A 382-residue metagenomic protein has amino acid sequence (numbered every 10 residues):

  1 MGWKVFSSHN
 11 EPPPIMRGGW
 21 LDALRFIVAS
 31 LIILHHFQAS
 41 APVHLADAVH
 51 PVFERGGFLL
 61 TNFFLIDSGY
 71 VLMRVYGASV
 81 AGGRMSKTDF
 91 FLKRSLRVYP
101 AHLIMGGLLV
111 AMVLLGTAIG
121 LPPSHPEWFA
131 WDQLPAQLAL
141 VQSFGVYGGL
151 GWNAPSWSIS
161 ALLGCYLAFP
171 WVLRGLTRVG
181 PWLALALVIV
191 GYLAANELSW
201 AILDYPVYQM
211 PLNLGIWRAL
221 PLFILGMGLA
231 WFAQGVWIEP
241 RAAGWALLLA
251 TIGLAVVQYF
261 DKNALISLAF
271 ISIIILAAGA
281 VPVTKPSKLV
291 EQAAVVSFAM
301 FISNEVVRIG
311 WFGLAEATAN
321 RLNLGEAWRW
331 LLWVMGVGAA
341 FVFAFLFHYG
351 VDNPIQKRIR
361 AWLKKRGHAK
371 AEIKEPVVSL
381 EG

Functional and structural regions predicted by a protein language model:
G2-W20, I27-S30, L34-G57, M73-M85 (+5 more regions): Alpha-helical transmembrane segments in multi-pass integral membrane proteins
A23-L24, A29, S68, Y99-L103 (+1 more regions): Conserved beta-strand->loop/alpha-helix structural units within folded catalytic cores of enzymes with alpha/beta
V28-L31, H35-Q38, D67-S68, M105 (+3 more regions): Membrane-embedded alpha-helical transmembrane segments of multi-pass integral membrane proteins
N62-F64, L220-P221: His/acidic/aromatic-lined binding-pocket segments of jelly-roll/cupin-type domains and related regulatory beta-sandwich
L65-V75: Central hydrophobic cores of alpha-helical transmembrane segments in multi-pass inner-membrane proteins across all
V75, K87, L92, V98-A161 (+3 more regions): Membrane-interface helix-loop-helix regions
P100-I104, L108, G164, L222 (+1 more regions): Hydrophobic alpha-helical transmembrane segments of multipass membrane transporters and ion channels, focusing on
A369-G382: Intrinsic disorder in cytosolic terminal tails and internal cytosolic loops of multi-pass membrane transporters
